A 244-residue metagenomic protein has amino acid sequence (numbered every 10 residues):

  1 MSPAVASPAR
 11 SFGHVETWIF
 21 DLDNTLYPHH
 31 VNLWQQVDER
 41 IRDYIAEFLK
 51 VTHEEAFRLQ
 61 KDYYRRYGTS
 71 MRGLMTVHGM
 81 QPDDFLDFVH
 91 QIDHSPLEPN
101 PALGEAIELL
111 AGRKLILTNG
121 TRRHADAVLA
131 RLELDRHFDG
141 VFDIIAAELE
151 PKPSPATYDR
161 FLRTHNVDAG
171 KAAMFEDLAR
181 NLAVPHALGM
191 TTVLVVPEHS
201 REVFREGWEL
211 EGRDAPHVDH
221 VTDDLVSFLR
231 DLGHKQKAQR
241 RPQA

Functional and structural regions predicted by a protein language model:
M1-V15, E108, L115, T121-R122 (+1 more regions): Asp-based, Mg2+/Mn2+-dependent phosphohydrolase catalytic module
P8-F20, T25-G104, R123: N-terminal helical cap/lid subdomain that shapes the substrate entry/recognition surface in HAD-like hydrolases
F20, F85, L117, F138-D139: Aromatic-residue hotspot detector
H30, W34, Y63, P96 (+3 more regions): Alpha-helix initiation/capping motif
